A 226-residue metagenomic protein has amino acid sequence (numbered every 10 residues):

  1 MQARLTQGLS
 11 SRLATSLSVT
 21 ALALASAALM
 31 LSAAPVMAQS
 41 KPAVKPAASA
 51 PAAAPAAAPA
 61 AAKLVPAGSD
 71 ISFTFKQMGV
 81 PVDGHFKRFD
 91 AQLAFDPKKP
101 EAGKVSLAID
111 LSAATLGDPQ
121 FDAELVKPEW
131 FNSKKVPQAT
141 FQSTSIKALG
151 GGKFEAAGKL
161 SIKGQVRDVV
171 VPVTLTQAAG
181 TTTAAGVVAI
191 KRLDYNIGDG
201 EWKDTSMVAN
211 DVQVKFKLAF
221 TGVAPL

Functional and structural regions predicted by a protein language model:
M1-T15: N-terminal secretory signal peptides that target proteins for export/translocation
L5-L9, M30, Q39-S40: Elongated, non-catalytic scaffold/linker segments and compositionally distinctive motifs
A14-S32: Bacterial N-terminal signal peptides
P35-L226: Low-complexity, acidic/polar, glycine-enriched regions of mature
